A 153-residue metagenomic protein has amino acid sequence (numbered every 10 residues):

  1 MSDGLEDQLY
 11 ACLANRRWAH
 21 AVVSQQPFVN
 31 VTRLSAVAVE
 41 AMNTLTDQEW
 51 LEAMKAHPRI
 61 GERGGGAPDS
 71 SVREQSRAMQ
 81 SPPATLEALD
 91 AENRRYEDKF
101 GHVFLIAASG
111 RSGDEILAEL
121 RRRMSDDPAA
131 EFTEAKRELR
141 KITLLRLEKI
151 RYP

Functional and structural regions predicted by a protein language model:
M1-Y96, K141-P153: Aromatic-anchored, charged helix-turn/loop surface patch used as a conserved interaction hotspot
S81-P153: C-terminal non-catalytic interaction appendages of large macromolecular assemblies
